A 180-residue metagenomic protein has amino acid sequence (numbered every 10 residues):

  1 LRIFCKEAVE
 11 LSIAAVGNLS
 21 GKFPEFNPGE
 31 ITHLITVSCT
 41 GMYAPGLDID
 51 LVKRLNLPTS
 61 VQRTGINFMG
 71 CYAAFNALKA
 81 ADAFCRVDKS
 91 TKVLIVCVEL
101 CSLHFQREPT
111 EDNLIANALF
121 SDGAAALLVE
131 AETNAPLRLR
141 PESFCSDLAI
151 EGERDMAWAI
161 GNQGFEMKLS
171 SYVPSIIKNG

Functional and structural regions predicted by a protein language model:
L1-I3, K92, C101, Q106-N179: Condensing-enzyme catalytic core mediating Claisen C-C bond formation in acyl metabolism
F4-I13, A74, V173-G180: Phosphate/oxyanion-binding active-site loops and adjacent basic polyanion-contact surfaces
K6, S38-T91, L103: Conserved catalytic cysteine-centered active-site region of acyl-thioester-dependent Claisen-condensing enzymes
A15-I31, G180: Phosphate/pyrophosphate-binding loops at sites that engage ATP/ADP/AMP, CoA/4′-phosphopantetheine, polyphosphate
P28-H33, R54-N67, E108-D112: Glycine/charged-rich beta-loop-alpha catalytic/anionic-binding loops adjacent to active sites
V37, N67, L94-E99, V129: Short beta-strand segments
V37-M42, S146-I150: Short glycine-enriched loops at secondary-structure junctions
